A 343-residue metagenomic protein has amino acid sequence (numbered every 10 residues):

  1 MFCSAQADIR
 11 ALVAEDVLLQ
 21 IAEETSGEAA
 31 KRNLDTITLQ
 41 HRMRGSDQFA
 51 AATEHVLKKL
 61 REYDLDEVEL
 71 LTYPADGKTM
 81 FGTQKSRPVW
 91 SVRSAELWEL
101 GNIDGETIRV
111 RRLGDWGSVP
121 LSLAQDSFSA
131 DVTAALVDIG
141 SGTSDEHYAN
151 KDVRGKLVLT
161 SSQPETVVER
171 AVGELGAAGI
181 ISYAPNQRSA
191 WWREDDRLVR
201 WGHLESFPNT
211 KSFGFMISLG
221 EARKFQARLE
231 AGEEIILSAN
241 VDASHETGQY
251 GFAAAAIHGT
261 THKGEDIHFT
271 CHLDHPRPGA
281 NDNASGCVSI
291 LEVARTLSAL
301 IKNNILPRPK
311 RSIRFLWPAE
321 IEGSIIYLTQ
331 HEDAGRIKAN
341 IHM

Functional and structural regions predicted by a protein language model:
A7-V13, E23, G27, D35-R154: Noncatalytic luminal/extracellular "stalk/propeptide" segments of secretory-pathway proteins
D16, A29-R32, T36, Q48-K59 (+5 more regions): Extracytoplasmic/secreted proteins, especially bacterial periplasmic and envelope-associated proteins
T25, A29, L34, T38-Q48 (+12 more regions): Sec/Tat-exported extracytoplasmic proteins
T25, L113-G114, F215-I217, A222-R223 (+2 more regions): Metal-dependent peptidase/peptidase-like ectodomains
N33-T36, E69-L70, L136-D138, L157-S161 (+6 more regions): Structural recognition of the beta-strand scaffold that forms the well-ordered cores of secreted hydrolase catalytic
D35, D47, R111-F213, D282 (+1 more regions): Extracellular/luminal Protease-associated
W116-E146, H203-N281, E292-R295, A299-N304: Soluble metallo-hydrolase cores and metallopeptidase-like ectodomains found primarily in the secretory/periplasmic
V167, F252, H275-M343: Acidic/histidine-rich catalytic neighborhood of metal-dependent amide-processing enzymes
